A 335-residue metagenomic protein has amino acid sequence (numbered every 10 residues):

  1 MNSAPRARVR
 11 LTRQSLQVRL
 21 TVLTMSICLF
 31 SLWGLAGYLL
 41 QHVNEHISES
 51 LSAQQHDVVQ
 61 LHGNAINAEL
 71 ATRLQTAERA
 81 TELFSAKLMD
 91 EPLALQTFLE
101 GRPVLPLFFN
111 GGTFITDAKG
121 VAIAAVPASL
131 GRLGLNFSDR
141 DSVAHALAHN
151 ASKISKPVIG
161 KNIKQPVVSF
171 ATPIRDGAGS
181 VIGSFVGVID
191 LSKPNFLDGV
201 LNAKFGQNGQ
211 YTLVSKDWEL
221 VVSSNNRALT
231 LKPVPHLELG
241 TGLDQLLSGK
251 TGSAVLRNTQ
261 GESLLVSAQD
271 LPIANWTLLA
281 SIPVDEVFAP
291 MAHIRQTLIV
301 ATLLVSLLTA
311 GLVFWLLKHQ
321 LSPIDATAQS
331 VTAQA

Functional and structural regions predicted by a protein language model:
M1-E45, I299-L312: Extreme N-terminal signal-anchor transmembrane helix of membrane signaling/transducer proteins, especially in bacteria
R6, A53-Q60, E69-S155, P194-N195 (+1 more regions): Extracytoplasmic/periplasmic sensory segments of membrane signal-transduction proteins
T21-M25, L29, T277-L279, V284-Q329: Cytoplasm-proximal transmembrane signaling helix
Q55, R73, S169, I324-T327: Hydrophobic core positions in alpha-helical repeat/coiled-coil coupling domains, especially the HAMP
D90-F109, S129-L130, S138-D141, H145 (+6 more regions): Solvent-exposed, extracytoplasmic
N136-F137, I163-L201, L265-S267, N275-P290 (+1 more regions): Conserved beta-strands of PAS-like sensory domains
D176, K216-D217, N226-T297: Extracellular/periplasmic juxtamembrane segments that couple receptor/chemosensory ectodomains to their
